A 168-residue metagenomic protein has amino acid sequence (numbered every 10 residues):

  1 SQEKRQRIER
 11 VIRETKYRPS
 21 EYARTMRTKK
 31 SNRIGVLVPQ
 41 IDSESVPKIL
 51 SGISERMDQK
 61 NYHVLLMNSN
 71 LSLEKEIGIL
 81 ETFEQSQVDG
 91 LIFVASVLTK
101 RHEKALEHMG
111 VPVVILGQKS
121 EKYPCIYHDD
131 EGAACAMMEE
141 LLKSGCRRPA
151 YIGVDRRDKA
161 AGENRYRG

Functional and structural regions predicted by a protein language model:
S1-N32: N-terminal helix-turn-helix DNA-binding module of bacterial transcription factors
R10-T15, G52-H63, E84, H108-I115 (+1 more regions): Bacterial carbohydrate/catabolite-sensing allosteric modules
M26-D42, E140, R148-R156: Short beta-strand segments enriched in small/hydrophobic residues
V38-E55: N-terminal winged-helix
L66-L73: Short beta->alpha junction loops
E74-Q87: Short, well-structured alpha-helical segments in soluble
V88-V94, A150-G153: Periplasmic-binding protein-like
V97-G110: Active-site-adjacent beta->alpha loops and helix N-cap segments on the catalytic face of soluble alpha/beta enzymes
